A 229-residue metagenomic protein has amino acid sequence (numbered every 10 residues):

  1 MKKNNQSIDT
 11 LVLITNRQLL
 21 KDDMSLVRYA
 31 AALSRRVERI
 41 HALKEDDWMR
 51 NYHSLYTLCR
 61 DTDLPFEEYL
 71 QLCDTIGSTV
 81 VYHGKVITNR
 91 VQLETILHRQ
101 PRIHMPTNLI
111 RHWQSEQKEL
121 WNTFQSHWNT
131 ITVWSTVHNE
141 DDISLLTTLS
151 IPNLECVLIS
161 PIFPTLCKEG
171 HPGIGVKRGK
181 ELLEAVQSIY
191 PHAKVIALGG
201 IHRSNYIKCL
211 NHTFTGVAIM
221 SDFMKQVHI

Functional and structural regions predicted by a protein language model:
M1-R111, K118, Q125-C156, H171 (+4 more regions): Conserved N-terminal beta1-alpha1 strand-loop-helix module at the mouth
Q18, F163-T165: A short, flexible beta-alpha/helix-coil linker loop
E155-F163: Non-cysteine beta-strand/loop elements that form the S-adenosyl-L-methionine
P164, L183-Q187, G200: Catalytic-face loop-and-helix region of soluble metabolic enzyme cores
G175-E181: Glycine-rich S-adenosyl-L-methionine
I196-I201, S221: Glycine-rich beta-strand-to-loop/alpha-helix junction loops that act as flexible
A218: Active-site-proximal beta-strands of protease catalytic cores
